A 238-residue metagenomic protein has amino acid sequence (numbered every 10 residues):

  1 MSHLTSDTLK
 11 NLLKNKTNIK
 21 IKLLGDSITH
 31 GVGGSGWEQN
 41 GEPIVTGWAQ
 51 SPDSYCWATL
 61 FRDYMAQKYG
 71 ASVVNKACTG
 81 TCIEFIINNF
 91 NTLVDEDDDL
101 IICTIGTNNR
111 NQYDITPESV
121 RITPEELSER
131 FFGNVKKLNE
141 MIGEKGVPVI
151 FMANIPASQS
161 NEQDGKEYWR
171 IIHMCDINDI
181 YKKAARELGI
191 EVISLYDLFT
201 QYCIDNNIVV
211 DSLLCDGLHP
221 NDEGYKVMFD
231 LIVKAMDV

Functional and structural regions predicted by a protein language model:
M1-K76, N91-D97: Serine-esterase "nucleophile elbow" of acetyl-processing enzymes
K14, T59-Y69, F85-V238: Alpha-helical cap/lid subdomain in secreted, periplasmic, or secretory-pathway luminal O-acyl-processing enzymes
T29-H30, G80, N109, A157: Active-site micro-motifs of SAM-dependent methyltransferase domains
N75-I83: Functional beta-strand-loop-alpha-helix junction segments that form "active/interaction loops" within catalytic
